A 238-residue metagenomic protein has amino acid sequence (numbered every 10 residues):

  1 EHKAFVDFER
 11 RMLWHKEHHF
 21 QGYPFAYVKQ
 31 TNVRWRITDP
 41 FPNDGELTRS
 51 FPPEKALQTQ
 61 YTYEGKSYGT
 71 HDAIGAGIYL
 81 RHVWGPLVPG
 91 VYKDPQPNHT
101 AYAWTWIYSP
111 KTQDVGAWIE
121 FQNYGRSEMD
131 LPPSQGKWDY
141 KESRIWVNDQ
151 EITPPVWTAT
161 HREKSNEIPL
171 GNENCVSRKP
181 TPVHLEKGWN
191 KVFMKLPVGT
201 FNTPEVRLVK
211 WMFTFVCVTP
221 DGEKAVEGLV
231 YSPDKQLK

Functional and structural regions predicted by a protein language model:
E1-N98, R126, W157, K191 (+1 more regions): Accessory carbohydrate-binding/adhesion or oligomerization-edge regions at the termini of glycan-active proteins
Y27-T31, W35-I37, S109-E120: Hydrophobic, aliphatic-enriched repeat segments that assemble into extended interaction scaffolds in large eukaryotic
P89-A101, I168-C175: Extracellular beta-rich ligand/substrate-recognition surface
Q96-Y102, P110-T112, W138, V176-R178 (+1 more regions): Short, surface-exposed loop/turn motifs at beta-strand boundaries within globular domains
A103-G116, T181-K187: Extracellular and analogous surface-interaction loops
T105, I119-F121, F193-V198: Short, hydrophobic/aromatic-enriched beta-strand segments in well-ordered soluble domains
K111-Q135: A short beta-strand element within beta-rich, extracytoplasmic domains of secreted/secretory-pathway proteins
D130-P132, G136-F213: Beta-strand-rich ligand-recognition modules
